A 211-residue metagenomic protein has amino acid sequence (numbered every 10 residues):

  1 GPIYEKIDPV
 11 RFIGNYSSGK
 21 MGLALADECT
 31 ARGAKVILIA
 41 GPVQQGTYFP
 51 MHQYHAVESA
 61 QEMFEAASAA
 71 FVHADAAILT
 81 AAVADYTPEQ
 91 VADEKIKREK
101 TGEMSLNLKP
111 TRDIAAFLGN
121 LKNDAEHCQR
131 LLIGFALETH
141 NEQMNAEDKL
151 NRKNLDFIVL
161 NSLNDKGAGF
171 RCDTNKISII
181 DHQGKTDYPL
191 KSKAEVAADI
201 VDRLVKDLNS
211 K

Functional and structural regions predicted by a protein language model:
G1-S59: Glycine-rich phosphate/diphosphate-binding loop of Rossmann-like nucleotide-binding domains
I3-D8, K97-K100, D181-H182: Glycine/charged-rich beta-loop-alpha catalytic/anionic-binding loops adjacent to active sites
E5, D85-T87, G167: Short glycine-rich, flexible loops that bind phosphorylated cofactors or substrates
V10-G14, H52-Q53, V91-K95, E147-K149 (+1 more regions): Short, glycine/charged-enriched secondary-structure capping and boundary segments
G14-E28, R32, I96-A116, N154-L160 (+3 more regions): Gly/Ser/Thr-rich active-site loops/lids in small-molecule metabolic enzymes that frequently grip phosphoryl groups
T30-K35, Q44, S68-A76, G119-N123 (+3 more regions): Generic secondary-structure signature for well-ordered alpha-helical cores
E58-F135, T139-L163: Glycine-rich phosphate-binding loop
H127-Q129, N141-K211: Glycine-rich phosphate/adenylate-binding loop
